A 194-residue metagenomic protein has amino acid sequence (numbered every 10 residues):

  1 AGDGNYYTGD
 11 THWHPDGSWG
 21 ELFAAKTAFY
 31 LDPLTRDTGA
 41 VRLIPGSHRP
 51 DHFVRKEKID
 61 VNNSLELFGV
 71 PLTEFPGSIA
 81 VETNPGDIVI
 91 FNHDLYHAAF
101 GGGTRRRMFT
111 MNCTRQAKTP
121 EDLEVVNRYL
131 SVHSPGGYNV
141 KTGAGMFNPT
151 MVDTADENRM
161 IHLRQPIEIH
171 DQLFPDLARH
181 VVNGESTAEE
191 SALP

Functional and structural regions predicted by a protein language model:
A1-P85, H97-R107, M111-R128, L193-P194: Non-heme Fe(II) oxygenase catalytic core, chiefly the N-lobe of the double-stranded beta-helix
I88, D94-P194: Non-heme Fe(II)/2-oxoglutarate
